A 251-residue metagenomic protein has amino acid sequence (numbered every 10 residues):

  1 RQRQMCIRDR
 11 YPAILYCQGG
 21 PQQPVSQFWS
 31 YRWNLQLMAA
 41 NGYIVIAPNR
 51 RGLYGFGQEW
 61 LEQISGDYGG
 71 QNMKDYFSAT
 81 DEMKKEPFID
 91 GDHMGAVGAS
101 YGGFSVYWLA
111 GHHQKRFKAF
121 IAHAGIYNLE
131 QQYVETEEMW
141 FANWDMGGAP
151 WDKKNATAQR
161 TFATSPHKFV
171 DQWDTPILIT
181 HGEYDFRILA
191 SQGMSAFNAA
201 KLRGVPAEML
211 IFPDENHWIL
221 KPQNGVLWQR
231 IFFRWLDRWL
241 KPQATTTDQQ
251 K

Functional and structural regions predicted by a protein language model:
Q2-I7: Short, small-residue-biased leader/transition segments that mark boundaries at the very start of proteins
D9-G20: Short beta-strand element of the alpha/beta-hydrolase
Y11-P12, P24, K118: Intrinsically disordered, tyrosine-centered linear signaling motifs in cytosolic regions
Y16, N34, A39-A40, A47-K251: Active-site-proximal cap/loop segments of hydrolase catalytic domains
P21-Q23, V45: Serine-hydrolase catalytic-loop signature spanning alpha/beta hydrolases and amidase-signature enzymes
Q23-P24, N128: Short beta->alpha connector loops of Rossmann-like oxidoreductase domains
V25-F28, S191: Short N-terminal helix/helix-N-cap motif within the alpha/beta-hydrolase-1
W29-W33: Charged helix-capping and loop-helix junction motifs
